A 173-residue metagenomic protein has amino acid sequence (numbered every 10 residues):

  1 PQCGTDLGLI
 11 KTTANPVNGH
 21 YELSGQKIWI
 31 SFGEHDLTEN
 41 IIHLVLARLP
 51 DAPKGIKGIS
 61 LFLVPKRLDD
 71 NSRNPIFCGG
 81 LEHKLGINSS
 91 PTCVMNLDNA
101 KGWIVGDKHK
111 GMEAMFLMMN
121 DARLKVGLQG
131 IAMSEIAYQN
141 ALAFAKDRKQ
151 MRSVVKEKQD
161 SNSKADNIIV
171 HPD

Functional and structural regions predicted by a protein language model:
P1-E22, Q26-W29: Gly/Pro-rich turn-and-neighbor structural signature
P1-T5, E34-D36, P53, K84-S90: Short Gly/Pro-enriched turn/cap motifs at secondary-structure boundaries
L7-L9, T38-I42, I56-I59, N88-T92 (+2 more regions): Short, solvent-exposed loop/turn segments at the edges of secondary structure
L9-P16, A47, M95, N99: Short beta-strand elements
S24-R73: A short core secondary-structure module
W29, R67-G79, K84, P91-A122 (+1 more regions): A glycine-rich, basic-preceded beta-loop-alpha segment at the flavin cofactor/substrate interface of flavin-utilizing
G127-G130, D173: Amphipathic alpha-helix face/heptad-repeat signature
